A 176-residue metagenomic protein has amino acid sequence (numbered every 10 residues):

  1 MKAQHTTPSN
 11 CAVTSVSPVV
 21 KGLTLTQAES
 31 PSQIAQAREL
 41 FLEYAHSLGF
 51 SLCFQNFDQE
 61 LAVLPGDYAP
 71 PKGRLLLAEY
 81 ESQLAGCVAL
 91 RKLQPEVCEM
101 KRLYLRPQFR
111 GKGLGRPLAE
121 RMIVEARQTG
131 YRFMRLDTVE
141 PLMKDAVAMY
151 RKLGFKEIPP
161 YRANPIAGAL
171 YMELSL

Functional and structural regions predicted by a protein language model:
M1-A35, E39, L176: Conserved N-terminal entry element of GNAT/NAT acetyltransferase domains
Q27-K101, R106-Q108, A119-R121, E125 (+2 more regions): Acetyl-CoA-dependent GNAT
R106-K112, P141: Active-site acidic-Proline motif in GNAT/NAT acetyltransferases
P117, R121, K144-D145: Alpha-helical macromolecular-interaction surfaces
A126-T138: Conserved GNAT acetyl-CoA-binding A-motif
L136-A146, A163-A167: Conserved beta-strand-loop-alpha-helix junction that forms the acyl-donor binding cleft
M149-Y150, F155: Conserved active-site tyrosine of GNAT-family acetyltransferases
